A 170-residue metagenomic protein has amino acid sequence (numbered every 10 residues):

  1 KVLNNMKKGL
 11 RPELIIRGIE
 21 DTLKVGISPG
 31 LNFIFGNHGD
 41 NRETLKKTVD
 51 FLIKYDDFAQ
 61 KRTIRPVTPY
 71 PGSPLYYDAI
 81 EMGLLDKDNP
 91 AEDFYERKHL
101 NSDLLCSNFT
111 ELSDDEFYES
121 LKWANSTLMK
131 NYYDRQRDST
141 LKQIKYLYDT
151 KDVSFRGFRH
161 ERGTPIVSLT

Functional and structural regions predicted by a protein language model:
K1-K142: A structural motif corresponding to the C-terminal lobe/cap of the Radical SAM core domain
M129-T170: Membrane-proximal basic amphipathic "stem/tether" segments
